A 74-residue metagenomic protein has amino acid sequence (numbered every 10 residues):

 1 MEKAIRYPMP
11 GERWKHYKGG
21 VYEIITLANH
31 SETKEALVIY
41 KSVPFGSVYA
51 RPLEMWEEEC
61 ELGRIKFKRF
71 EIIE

Functional and structural regions predicted by a protein language model:
M1-P10: Mixed-charge, Lys/Arg-rich low-complexity intrinsically disordered regions
P10, A36, F70: Tryptophan-rich substrate-binding surfaces of secreted polymer-degrading and adhesive proteins
E12-H16: Tryptophan-anchored aromatic micro-motifs
G20-N29: Short beta-strand-centered aromatic/proline hotspots
I25, K41, E71: Residues in well-ordered beta-strands of folded domains
A28-L53: Basic/aromatic-rich interaction segments and small domains that mediate binding to polyanionic partners
S47-E74: Intrinsically disordered, low-complexity, charged/polar segments
